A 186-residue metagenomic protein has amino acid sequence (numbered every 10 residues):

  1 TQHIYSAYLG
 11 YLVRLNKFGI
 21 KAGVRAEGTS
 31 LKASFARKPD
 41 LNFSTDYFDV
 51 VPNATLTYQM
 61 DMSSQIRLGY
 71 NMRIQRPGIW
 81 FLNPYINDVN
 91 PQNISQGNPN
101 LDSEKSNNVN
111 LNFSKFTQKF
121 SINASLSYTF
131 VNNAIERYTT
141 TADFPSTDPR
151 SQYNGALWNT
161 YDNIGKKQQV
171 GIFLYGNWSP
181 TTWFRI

Functional and structural regions predicted by a protein language model:
T1, D102, T117, S121-R185: Outer membrane beta-barrel strand-and-loop segments of large Gram-negative receptors, especially TonB-dependent
T1-H3, L41-F48, N87-V89, P99-K105 (+2 more regions): Replace "Gram-negative outer membrane beta-barrel proteins" with "bacterial and organellar outer membrane beta-barrel
Q2-I4, Y47-V50, M72, I94 (+4 more regions): Active-site-proximal structural scaffolding
H3-D40, Y47-N53, T57, W178 (+1 more regions): Surface-exposed extracellular loop regions of Gram-negative outer-membrane beta-barrel proteins
A7-V13, A54-Y58, L101, L111-K115 (+2 more regions): Residues on the lipid-exposed face of transmembrane beta-strands in outer-membrane beta-barrel proteins
V13-K17, M72, K115-K119: A generic beta-sheet turn/junction motif
A22-G28, I66-M72, K115, A124-F130 (+1 more regions): Transmembrane beta-barrel strands of outer-membrane/channel proteins
S30-K32, M62-N108, Y128-G155, N159: Surface-exposed extracellular loop regions of Gram-negative outer-membrane beta-barrel proteins, predominantly
